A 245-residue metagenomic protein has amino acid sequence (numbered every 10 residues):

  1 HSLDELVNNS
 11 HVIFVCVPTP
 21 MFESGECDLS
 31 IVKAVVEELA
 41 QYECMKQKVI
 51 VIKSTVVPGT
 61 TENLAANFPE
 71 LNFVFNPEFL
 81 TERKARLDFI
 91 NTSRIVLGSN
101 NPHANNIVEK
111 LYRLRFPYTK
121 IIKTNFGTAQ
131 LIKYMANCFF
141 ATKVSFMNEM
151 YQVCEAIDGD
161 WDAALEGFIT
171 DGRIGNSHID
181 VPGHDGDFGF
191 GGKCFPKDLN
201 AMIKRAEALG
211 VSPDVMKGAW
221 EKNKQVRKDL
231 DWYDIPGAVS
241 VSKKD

Functional and structural regions predicted by a protein language model:
H1-E5, I122: Short acidic-hydrophobic, aromatic-tinged amphipathic segments that line or gate anion-handling sites
E5, V12, P20-K84: Rossmann-like NAD(P)(H) cofactor-binding subdomain of soluble oxidoreductases
N8-N9, T92: Alpha-helix C-terminal capping/helix-to-coil transition sites in glycosyltransferase folds
F14-C16, V96: Structural motif
N63-N76, T81-S177, R205-S212, G218 (+1 more regions): Internal alpha-helical scaffold of NAD(P)-dependent oxidoreductase catalytic cores
N137-A141, G172-I174, H178-P196, Q225-V226: Glycine-rich phosphate/pyrophosphate-binding beta-alpha loops
D180, G210, D214-D245: NAD(P)-dependent dehydrogenase/reductase Rossmann-like domain
